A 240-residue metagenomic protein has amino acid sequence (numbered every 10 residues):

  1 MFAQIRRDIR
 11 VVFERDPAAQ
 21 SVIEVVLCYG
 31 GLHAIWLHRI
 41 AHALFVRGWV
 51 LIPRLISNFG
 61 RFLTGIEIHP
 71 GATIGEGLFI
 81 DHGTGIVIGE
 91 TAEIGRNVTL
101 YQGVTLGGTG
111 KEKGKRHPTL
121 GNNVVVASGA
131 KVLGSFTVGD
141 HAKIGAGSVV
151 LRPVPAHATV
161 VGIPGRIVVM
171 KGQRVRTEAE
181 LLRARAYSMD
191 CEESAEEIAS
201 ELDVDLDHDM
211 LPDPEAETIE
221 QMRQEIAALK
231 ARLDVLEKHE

Functional and structural regions predicted by a protein language model:
M1-F59, V175-E240: Terminal amphipathic alpha-helical/low-complexity segments used for targeting or macromolecular assembly
R61-Q173: Structural signal for interior beta-strand "rungs" in well-ordered beta-sheet cores of soluble enzyme domains
